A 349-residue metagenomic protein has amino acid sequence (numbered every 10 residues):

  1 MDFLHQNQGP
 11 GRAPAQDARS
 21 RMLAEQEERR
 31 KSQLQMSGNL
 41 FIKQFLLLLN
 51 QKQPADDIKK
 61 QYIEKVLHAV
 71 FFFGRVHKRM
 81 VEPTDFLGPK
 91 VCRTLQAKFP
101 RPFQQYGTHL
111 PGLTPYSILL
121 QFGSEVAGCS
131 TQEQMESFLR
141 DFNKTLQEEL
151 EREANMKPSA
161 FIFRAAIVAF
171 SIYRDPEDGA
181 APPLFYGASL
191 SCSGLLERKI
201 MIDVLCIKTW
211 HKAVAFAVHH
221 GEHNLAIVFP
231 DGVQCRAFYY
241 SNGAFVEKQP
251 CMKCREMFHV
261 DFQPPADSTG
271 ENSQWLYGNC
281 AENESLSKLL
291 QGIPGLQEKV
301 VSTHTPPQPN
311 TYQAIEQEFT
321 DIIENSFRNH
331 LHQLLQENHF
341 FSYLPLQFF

Functional and structural regions predicted by a protein language model:
M1-F349: Catalytic cores of nucleic-acid editing and processing enzymes, centered on the cytidine/adenosine deaminase
